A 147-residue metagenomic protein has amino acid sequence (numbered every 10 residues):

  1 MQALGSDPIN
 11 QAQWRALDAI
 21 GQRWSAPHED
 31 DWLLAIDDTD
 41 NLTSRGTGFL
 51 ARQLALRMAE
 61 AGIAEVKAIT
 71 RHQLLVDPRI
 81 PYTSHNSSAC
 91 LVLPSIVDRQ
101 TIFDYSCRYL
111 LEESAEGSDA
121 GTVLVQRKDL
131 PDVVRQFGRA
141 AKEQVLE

Functional and structural regions predicted by a protein language model:
Q2-G21, H28-E147: Conserved mixed alpha/beta catalytic, RNA-binding, or beta-rich assembly cores of soluble enzyme, regulatory
